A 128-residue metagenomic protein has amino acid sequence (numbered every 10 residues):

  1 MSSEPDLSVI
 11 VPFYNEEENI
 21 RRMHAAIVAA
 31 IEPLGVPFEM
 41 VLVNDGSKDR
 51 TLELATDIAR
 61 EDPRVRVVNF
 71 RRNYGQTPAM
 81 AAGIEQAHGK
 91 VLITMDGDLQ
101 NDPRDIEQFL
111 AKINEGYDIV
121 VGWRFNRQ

Functional and structural regions predicted by a protein language model:
M1-Q128: Structured catalytic core of nucleotide-sugar glycosyltransferases
